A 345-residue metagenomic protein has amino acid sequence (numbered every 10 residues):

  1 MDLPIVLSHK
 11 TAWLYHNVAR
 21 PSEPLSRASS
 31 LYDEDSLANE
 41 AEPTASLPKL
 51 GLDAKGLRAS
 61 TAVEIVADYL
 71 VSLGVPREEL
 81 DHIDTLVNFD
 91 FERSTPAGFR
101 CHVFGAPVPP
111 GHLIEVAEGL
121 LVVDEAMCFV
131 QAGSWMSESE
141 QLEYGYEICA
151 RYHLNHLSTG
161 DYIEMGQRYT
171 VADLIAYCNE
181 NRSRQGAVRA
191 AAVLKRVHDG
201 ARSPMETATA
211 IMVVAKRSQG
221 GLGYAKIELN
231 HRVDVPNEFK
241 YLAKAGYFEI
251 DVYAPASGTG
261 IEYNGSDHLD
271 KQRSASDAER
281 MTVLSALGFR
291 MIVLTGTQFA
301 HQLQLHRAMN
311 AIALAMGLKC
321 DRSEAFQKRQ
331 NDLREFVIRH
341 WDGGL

Functional and structural regions predicted by a protein language model:
M1-Q185, E324, N331-L345: Short gly/ser-rich loop at a beta-strand->alpha-helix junction or flexible surface loop bordering the NTP-binding
E164-L345: Surface segments flanking catalytic/ligand-binding clefts of nucleic-acid enzymes
